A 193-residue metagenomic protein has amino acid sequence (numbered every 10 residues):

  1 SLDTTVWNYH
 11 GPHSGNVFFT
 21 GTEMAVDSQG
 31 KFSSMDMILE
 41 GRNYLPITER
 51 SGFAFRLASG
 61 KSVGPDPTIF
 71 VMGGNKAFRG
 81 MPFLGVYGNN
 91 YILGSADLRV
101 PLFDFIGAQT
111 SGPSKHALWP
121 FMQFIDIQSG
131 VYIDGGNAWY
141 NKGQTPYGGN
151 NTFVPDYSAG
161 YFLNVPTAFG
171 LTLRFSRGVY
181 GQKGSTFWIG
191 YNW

Functional and structural regions predicted by a protein language model:
S1-D126, W139: C-terminal outer-membrane beta-barrel translocator/porin domains of Gram-negative envelope proteins and their
I38, F70-F78, P146-F153, G190-W193: Flexible, surface-exposed loop regions and adjacent strand-edge segments of Gram-negative outer-membrane beta-barrel
M81-Y87, G143-T152, R177: Short, contiguous acidic/charged loop-to-helix segments that flank catalytic cores in large enzymes
G94, L98, Y161-L163, Q182-W193: Outer-membrane beta-barrel "beta-signal"
K115-L118, D156-F162: Short glycine-rich, acidic/polar surface loops and turns
W119-F153: C-terminal hydrophobic structural anchor segments that stabilize assembly/packing rather than catalytic chemistry
F175-Q182: A short, acidic, flexible beta-alpha connecting loop/helix-capping segment that sits on the rim of active
